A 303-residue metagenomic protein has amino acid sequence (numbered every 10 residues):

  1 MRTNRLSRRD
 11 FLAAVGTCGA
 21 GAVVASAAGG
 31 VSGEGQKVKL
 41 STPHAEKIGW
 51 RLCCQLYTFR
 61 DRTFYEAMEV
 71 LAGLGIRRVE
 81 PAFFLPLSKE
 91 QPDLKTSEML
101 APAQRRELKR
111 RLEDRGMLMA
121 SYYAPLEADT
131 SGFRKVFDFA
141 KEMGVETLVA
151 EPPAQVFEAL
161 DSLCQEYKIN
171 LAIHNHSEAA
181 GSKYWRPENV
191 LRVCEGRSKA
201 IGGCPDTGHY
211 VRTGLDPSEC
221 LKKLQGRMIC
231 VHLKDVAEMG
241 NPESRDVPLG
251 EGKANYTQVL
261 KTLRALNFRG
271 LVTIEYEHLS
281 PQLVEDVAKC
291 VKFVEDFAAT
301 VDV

Functional and structural regions predicted by a protein language model:
R2-L56, R60-R77, K141, P187 (+2 more regions): Histidine-acidic metal/acid-base catalytic patches
D10, V15-G16, A20-V23, H44 (+4 more regions): Active-site acidic/histidine proton-transfer and metal-coordination neighborhood in alpha/beta enzyme cores
T58, A82-F83, Y123, N175: Residue-level recognition of beta-strand->loop/alpha-helix junctions
E80-P81, S121, V149, T273: Structural recognition of the beta-strand scaffold that forms the well-ordered cores of secreted hydrolase catalytic
A82-E107: Glycine-rich, proline-tolerant flexible connector loops at the mouths of alpha/beta enzymes
F84, E127, P153, V236 (+1 more regions): Flexible loop residues that form catalytic and substrate-binding hotspots at small-molecule/glycan-binding clefts
L87-D93, A180, R212, M239-S244: A short acidic, helix-capping loop that chelates divalent metal ions and anchors anionic groups
